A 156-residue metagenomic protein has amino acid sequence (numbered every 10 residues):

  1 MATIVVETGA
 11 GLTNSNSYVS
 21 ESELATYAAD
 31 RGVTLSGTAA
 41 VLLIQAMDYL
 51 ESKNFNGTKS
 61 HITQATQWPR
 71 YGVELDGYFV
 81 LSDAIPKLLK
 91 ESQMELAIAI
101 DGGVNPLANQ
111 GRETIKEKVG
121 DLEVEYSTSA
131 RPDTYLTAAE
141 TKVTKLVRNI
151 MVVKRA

Functional and structural regions predicted by a protein language model:
M1-A156: Divalent metal-cofactor coordination and adjacent catalytic microenvironments
